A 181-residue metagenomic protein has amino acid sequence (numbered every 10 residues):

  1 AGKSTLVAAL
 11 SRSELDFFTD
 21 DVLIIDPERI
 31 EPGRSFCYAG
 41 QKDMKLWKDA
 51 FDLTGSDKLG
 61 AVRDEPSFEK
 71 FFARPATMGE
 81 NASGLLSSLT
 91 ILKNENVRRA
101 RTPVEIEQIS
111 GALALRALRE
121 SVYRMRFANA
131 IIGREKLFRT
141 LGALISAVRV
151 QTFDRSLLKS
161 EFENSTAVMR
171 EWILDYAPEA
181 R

Functional and structural regions predicted by a protein language model:
A1-F17: Glycine-rich phosphate-binding P-loop
R12-R181: Glycine-rich, often acidic-flanked micro-motifs that create phosphate/phosphodiester-binding or positioning elements
